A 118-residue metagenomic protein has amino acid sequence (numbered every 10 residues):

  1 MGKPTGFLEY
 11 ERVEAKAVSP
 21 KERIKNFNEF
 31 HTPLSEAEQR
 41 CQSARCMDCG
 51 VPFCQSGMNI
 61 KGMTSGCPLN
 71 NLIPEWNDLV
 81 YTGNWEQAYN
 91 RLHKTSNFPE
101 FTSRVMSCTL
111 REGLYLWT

Functional and structural regions predicted by a protein language model:
M1-T118: Ferredoxin-type iron-sulfur electron-transfer modules and their immediate structural context
